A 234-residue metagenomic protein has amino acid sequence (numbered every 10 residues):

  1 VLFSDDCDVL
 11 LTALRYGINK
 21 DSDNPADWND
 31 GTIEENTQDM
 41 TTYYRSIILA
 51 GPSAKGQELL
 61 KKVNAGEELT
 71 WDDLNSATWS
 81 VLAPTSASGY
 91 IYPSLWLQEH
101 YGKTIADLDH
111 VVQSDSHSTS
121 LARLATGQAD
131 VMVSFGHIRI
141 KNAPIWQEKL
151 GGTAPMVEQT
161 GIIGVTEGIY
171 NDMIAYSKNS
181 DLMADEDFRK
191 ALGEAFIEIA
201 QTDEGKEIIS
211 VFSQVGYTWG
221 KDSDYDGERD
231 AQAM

Functional and structural regions predicted by a protein language model:
V1-D8, L14-D23, W96-E99, R123-T126 (+1 more regions): A ligand-binding cleft/hinge motif common to bilobed small-molecule-binding domains
S4, Y43-R45, L74, V157 (+1 more regions): Extracytoplasmic
V9-L14, K20-T41, A54, H110 (+1 more regions): Short beta-strand->loop
R15-Y16, K20-A87: A conserved helix-loop-strand patch within extracytoplasmic ligand-binding domains of the periplasmic binding
E34-E35, T78-S86, H110-V111, K178-L182 (+1 more regions): Second-shell loop/turn segments in exported
R45-K61, V165, I169-D185: A bilobed periplasmic-binding-protein/Venus flytrap-type ligand-binding module shared by bacterial periplasmic
K61-A77, L82-Q113, Q128, A143-G152: Ligand-binding cleft/hinge of the Venus flytrap
A184-M234: An extracytoplasmic/periplasmic, membrane-proximal ligand-sensing/linker region
